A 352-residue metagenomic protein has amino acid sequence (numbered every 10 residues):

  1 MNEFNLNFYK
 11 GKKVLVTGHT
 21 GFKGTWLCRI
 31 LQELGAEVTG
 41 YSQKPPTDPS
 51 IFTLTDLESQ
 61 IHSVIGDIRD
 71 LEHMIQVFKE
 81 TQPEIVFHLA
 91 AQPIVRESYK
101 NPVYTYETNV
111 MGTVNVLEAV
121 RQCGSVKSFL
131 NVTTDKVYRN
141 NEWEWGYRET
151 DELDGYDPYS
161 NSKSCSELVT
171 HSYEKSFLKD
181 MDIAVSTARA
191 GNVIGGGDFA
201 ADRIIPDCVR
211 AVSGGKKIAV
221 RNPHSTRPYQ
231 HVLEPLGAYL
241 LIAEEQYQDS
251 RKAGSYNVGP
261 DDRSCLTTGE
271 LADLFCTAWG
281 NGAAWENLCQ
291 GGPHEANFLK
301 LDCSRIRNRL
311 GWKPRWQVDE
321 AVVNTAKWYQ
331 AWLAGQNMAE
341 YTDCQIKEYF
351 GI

Functional and structural regions predicted by a protein language model:
M1-A190, Y349-G351: N-terminal Rossmann-like NAD(P)+-binding domain of SDR-like oxidoreductases, especially those catalyzing
G18, E107, F199, P293-H294: Residue-level marker of alpha-helix boundaries and capping positions
F22, P93, A200, G215 (+1 more regions): Residue-level signal for short amphipathic helical patches enriched in basic/charged and nearby hydrophobic residues
L27, D207, D302-C303: Residues within well-ordered alpha-helices
E33-L34, G66, V212-I352: C-terminal substrate-binding subdomain of Rossmann-fold SDR/epimerase-dehydratase oxidoreductases
P46, T81-Q82, R121-K127, F177-M181 (+4 more regions): Short, charged helix-to-loop "capping" segments that act as catalytic/coupling loops
L71-E72, E84, R96, V103 (+7 more regions): Residues in well-ordered alpha-helical elements
N141-G146, T150, P158-Y159, S164-Y247 (+1 more regions): NAD(P)-dependent short-chain dehydrogenase/reductase
